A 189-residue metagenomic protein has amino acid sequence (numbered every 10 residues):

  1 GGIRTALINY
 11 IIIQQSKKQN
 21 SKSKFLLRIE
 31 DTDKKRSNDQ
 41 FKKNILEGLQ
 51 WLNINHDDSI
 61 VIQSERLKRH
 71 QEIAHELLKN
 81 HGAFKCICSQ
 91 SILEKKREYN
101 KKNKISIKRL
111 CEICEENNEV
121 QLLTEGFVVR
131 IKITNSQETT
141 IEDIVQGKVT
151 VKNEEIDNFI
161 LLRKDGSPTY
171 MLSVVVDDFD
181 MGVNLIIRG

Functional and structural regions predicted by a protein language model:
G1-K102: N-terminal Rossmann-like or analogous alpha/beta NTP/dinucleotide-binding catalytic cores that position adenine
Q63, K79-G189: Active-site cores that bind ATP or allylic diphosphates and position pyrophosphate for catalysis
